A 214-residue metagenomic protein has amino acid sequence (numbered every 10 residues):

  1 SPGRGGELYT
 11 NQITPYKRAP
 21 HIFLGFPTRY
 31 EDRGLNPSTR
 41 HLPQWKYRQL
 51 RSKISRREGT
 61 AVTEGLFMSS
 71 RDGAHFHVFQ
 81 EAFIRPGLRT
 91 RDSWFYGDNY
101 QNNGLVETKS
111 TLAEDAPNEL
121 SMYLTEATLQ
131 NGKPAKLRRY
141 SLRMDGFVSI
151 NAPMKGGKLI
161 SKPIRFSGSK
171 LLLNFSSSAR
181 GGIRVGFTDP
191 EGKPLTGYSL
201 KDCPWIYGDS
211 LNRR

Functional and structural regions predicted by a protein language model:
S1-R214: Carbohydrate-active catalytic/glycan-binding domains of CAZyme proteins, especially the secreted or lumenal ectodomains
